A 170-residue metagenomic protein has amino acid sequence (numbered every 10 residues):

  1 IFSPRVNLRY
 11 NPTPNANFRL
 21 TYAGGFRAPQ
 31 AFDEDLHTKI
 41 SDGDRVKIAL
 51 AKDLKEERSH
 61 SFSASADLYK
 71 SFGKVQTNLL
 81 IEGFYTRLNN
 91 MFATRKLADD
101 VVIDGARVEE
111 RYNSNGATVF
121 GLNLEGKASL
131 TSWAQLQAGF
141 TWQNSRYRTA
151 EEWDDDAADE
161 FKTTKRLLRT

Functional and structural regions predicted by a protein language model:
I1, R5, R9, N17-R19 (+5 more regions): Residue-level detector of the transmembrane beta-barrel scaffold of outer-membrane proteins
I1, Y22-A28, D35-H37, L68-K70 (+3 more regions): Transmembrane beta-strands of outer-membrane beta-barrel pores
I1-A16, A28, K39-I40, E151-A157: Signature of Gram-negative outer-membrane beta-barrel scaffolds
I1-F2, K47, E57-S61, Y69 (+2 more regions): Membrane-spanning beta-strands of outer-membrane beta-barrel proteins
Y10-P12, G24, E56, A66-K70 (+3 more regions): Residue-level signature of outer-membrane beta-barrel architecture
N11, R19, D53-Y112, T118: Membrane-embedded beta-barrel scaffold of Gram-negative outer-membrane proteins
R19-T21, Q30-T38, M91-L97, R148-E152 (+1 more regions): Outer-membrane beta-barrel and related beta-rich outer-membrane complex signature in Gram-negative bacteria
N78-R87, F92, A106-T170: Gram-negative outer-membrane beta-barrel transporters
